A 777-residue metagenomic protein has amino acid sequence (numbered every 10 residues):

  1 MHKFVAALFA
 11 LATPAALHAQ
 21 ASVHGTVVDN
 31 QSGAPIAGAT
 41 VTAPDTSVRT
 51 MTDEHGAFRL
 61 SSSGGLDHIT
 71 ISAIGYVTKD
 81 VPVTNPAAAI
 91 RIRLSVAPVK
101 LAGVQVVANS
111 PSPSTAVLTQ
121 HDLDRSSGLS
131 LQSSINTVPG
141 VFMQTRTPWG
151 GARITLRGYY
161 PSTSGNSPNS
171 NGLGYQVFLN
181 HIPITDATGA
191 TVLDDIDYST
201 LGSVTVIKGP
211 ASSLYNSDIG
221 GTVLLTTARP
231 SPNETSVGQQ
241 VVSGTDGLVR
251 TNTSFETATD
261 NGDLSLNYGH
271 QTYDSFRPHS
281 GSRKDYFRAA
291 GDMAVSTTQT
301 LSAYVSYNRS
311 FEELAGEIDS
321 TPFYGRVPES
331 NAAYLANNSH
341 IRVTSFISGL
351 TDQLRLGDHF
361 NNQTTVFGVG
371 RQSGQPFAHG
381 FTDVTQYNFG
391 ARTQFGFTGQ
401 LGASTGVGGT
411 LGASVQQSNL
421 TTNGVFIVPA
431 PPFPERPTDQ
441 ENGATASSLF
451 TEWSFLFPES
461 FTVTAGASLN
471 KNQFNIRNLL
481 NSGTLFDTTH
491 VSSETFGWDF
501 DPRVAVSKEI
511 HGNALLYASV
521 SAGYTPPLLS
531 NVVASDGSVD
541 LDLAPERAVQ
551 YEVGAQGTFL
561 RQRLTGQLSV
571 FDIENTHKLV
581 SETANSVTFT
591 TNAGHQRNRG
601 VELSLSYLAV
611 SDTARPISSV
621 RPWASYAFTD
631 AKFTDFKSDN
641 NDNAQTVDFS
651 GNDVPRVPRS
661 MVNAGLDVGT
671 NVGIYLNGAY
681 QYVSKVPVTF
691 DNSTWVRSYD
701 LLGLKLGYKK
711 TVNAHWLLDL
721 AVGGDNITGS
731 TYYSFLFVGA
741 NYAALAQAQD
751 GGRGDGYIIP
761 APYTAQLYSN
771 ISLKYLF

Functional and structural regions predicted by a protein language model:
V28-S32, A37-P44, H68, S72-Y76 (+2 more regions): Short, acidic, small-residue-rich periplasmic hinge/interaction motif at the N-terminus of Gram-negative outer-membrane
R59-S61, S127, G165-P168, G174-Y175 (+2 more regions): Short acidic/polar hinge/loop motifs at secondary-structure boundaries that mediate gating or recognition
A89-R93, R153-T155, F178, V192 (+3 more regions): N-terminal periplasmic accessory domains that precede and gate Gram-negative outer-membrane beta-barrel machines
S236, S243-T272, R277-A315, H340-R355 (+8 more regions): Transmembrane beta-barrel wall of Gram-negative outer-membrane proteins
G262, Q363-F367, R371-S373, E509 (+4 more regions): Membrane-embedded beta-barrel scaffold of Gram-negative outer-membrane proteins
S306, L401-S418, Q440-E574, V610 (+1 more regions): Structural signature of Gram-negative outer-membrane beta-barrels, strongest in the C-terminal barrel of TonB-dependent
K471, R563, S569-E574, T591-V686: Gram-negative outer-membrane beta-barrel transporters
S619-P622, K685-P687, Y708-F777: C-terminal beta-signal and adjacent terminal beta-strands/loops of Gram-negative outer-membrane beta-barrel proteins
